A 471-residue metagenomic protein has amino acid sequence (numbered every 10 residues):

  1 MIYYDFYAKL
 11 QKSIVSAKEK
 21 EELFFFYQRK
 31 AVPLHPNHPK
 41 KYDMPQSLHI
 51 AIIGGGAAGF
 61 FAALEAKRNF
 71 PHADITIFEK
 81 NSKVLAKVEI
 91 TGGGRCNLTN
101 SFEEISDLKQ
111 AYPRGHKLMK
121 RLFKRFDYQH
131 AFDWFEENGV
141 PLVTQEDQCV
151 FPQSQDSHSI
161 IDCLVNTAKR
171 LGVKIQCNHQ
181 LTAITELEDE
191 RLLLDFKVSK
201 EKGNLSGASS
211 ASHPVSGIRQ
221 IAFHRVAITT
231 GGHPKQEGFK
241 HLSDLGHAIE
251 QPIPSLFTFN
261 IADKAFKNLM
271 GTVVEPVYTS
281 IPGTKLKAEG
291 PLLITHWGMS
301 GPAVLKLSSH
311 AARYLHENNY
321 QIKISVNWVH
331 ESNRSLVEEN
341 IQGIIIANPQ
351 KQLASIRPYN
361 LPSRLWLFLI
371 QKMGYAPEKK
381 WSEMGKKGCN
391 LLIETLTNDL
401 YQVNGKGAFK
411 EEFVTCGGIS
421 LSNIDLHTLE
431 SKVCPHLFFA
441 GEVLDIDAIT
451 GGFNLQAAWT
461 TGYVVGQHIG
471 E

Functional and structural regions predicted by a protein language model:
L48-I77, I469-G470: N-terminal Rossmann-like FAD-binding beta1-loop-alpha1 element of flavoenzymes
I52, G56-A58, K83, G232-H233 (+1 more regions): Residue-level detector of alpha-helix initiation sites
K67-G93: Glycine-rich FAD pyrophosphate-binding loop
K83, E104-D107, K124, H130-Q148 (+4 more regions): Residue-level recognition of phosphate/Mg2+-coordinating polar/acidic sites in nucleotide-handling active sites
E89-M119: N-terminal glycine-rich dinucleotide-binding loop that anchors FAD/FMN and/or NAD(P) in oxidoreductases
M119-D127, D147-N166, H233-E237, W381-G388: Short beta-strand to alpha-helix junction loop
N166-R357, P362: Predominantly flavin-linked oxidoreductase catalytic cores and closely associated redox partners
G231-H233, E237-K240, L245, D445-E471: A conserved FAD-binding loop/helix module that cradles the flavin
